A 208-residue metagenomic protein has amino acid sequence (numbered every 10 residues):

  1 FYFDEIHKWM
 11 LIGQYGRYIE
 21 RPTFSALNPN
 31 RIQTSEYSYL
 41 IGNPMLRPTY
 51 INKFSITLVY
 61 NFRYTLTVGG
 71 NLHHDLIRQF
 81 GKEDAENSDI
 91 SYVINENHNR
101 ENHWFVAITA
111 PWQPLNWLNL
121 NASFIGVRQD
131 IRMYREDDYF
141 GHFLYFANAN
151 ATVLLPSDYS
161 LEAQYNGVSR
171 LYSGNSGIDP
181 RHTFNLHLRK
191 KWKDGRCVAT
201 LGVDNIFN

Functional and structural regions predicted by a protein language model:
F1-E5, F54-Y60, V106-W112, A149-V153 (+2 more regions): Residues on the lipid-exposed face of transmembrane beta-strands in outer-membrane beta-barrel proteins
F3, Y15-R21, R31, F62 (+5 more regions): Transmembrane beta-strands of outer-membrane beta-barrel pores
E5, R17-H74, S91-F105, P111-Q113: Outer-membrane beta-barrel signature, preferentially recognizing the C-terminal barrel domain of Gram-negative
H7-L11, F62-V68, N116-L120, P156-A163 (+1 more regions): Repeated loop/turn-to-beta-strand initiation elements of outer-membrane beta-barrel proteins
M10, I41, I51-K53, H103-F105 (+2 more regions): Transmembrane beta-barrel architecture of outer membranes
F24-I32, Y37-L40, G70-N71, L76-N87 (+4 more regions): Outer-membrane beta-barrel translocator domains and adjoining extracellular loop/strand segments of Gram-negative
L72, I90-V168: Gram-negative outer-membrane beta-barrel transporters
F140-N208: Conserved C-terminal beta-signal and adjacent last beta-strands/turns of outer-membrane beta-barrel proteins
